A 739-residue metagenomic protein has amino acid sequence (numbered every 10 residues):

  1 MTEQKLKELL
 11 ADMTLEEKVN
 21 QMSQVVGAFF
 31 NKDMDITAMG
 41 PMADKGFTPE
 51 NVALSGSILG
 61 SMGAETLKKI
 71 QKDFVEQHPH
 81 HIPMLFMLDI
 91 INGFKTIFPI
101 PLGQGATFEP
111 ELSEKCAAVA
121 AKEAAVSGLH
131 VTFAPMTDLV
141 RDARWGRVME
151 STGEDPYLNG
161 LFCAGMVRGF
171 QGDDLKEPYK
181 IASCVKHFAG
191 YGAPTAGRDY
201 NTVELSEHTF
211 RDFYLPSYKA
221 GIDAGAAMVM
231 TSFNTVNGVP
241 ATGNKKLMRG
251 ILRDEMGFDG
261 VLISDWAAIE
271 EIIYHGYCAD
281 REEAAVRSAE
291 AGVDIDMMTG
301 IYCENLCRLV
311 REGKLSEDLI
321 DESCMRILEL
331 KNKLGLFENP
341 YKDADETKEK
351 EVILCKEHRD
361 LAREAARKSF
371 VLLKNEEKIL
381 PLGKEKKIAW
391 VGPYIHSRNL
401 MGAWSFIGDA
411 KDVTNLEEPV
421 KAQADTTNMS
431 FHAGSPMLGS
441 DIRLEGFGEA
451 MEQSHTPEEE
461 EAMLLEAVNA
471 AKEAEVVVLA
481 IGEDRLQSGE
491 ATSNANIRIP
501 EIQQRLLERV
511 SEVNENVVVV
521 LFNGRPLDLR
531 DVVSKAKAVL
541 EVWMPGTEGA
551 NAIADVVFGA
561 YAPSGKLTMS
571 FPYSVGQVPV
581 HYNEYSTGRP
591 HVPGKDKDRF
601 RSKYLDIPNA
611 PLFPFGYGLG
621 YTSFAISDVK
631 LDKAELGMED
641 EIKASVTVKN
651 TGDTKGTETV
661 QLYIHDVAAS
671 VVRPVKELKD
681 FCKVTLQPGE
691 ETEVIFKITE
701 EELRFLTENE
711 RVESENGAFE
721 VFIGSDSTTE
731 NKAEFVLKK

Functional and structural regions predicted by a protein language model:
M1-T707, E713-S727, E734, K738-K739: Glycoside hydrolase catalytic-domain context in secreted enzymes
